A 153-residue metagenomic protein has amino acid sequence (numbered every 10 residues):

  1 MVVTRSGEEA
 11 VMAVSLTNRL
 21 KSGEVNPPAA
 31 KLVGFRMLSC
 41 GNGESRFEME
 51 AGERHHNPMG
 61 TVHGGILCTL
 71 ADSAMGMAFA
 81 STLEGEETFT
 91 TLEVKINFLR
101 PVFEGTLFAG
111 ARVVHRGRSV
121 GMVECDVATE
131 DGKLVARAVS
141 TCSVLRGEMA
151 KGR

Functional and structural regions predicted by a protein language model:
M1-R153: Terminal targeting signals and extreme-terminal segments of soluble enzymes
